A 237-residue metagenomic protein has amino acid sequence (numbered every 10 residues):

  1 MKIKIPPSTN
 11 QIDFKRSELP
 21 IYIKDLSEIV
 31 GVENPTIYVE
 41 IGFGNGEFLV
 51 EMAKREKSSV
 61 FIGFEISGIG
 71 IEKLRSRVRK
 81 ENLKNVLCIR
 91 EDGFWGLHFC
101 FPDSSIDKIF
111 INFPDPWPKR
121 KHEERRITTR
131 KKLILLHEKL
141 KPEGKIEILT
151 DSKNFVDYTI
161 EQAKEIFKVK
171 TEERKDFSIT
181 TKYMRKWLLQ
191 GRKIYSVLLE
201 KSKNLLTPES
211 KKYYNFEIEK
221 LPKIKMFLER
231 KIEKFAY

Functional and structural regions predicted by a protein language model:
M1-E33, T171-Y237: SAM/dcSAM-binding transferase cores
G42-G44: Class I SAM-dependent methyltransferase "Motif I" SAM/SAH-binding loop
G46-V50: Glycine-rich SAM-binding Motif I of class I
S67: Conserved SAM/SAH-binding beta-strand->alpha-helix loop
I71-E72, V156: Short alpha-helix immediately C-terminal to the canonical SAM-binding loop
S76-D103: S-adenosyl-L-methionine
T128-P142: A short glycine-rich, Lys/Arg-flanked "PGG" loop and its adjoining helix->strand segment in the class I
P142-T150: Conserved beta-strand signature within the Rossmann-like core of class I S-adenosyl-L-methionine
